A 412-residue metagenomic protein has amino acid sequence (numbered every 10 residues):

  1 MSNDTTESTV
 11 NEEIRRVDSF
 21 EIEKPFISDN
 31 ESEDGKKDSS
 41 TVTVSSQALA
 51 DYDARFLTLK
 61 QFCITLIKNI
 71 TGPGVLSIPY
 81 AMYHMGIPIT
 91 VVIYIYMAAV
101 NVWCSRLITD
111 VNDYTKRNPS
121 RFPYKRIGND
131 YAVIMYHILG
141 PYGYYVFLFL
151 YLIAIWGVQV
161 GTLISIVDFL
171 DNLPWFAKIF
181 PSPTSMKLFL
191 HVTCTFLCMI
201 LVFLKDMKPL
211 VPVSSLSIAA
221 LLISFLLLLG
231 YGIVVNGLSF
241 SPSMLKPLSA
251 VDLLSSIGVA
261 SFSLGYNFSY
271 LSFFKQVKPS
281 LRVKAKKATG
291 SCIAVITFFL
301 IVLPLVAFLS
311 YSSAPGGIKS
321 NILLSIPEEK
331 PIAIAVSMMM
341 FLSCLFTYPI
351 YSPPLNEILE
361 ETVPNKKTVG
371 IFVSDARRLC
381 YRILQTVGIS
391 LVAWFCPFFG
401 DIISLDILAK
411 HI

Functional and structural regions predicted by a protein language model:
S2-S77, N101-R106, R126-I127: Membrane-interface "cap" regions at the ends of multi-pass membrane proteins
A54-R55, R106, D110-Y151, I155 (+3 more regions): Membrane-interfacial loop- and helix-cap regions that link adjacent transmembrane helices in polytopic membrane proteins
I64-K68, I93-M97, G258-V259: Alpha-helical transmembrane segments of multi-pass integral membrane proteins
P73, A98-D110, C194-F203: Central hydrophobic cores of alpha-helical transmembrane segments in multi-pass inner-membrane proteins across all
V75, H84-M85, L204, P279 (+1 more regions): Helix-loop interface residues and adjacent transmembrane-helix termini in multi-pass membrane transporters, primarily
A81-K125: Extracellular loop-to-transmembrane helix junctions
G86-I87, G140, D206: A helix-boundary/kink motif common to multi-pass secondary transporters, especially Major Facilitator Superfamily
